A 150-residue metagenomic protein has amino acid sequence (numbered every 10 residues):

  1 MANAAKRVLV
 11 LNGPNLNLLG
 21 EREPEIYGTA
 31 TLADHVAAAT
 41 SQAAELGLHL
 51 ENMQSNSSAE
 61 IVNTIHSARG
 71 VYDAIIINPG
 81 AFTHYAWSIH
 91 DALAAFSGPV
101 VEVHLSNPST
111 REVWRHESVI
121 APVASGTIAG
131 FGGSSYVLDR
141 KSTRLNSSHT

Functional and structural regions predicted by a protein language model:
A4-V8: Extreme N-terminal starter segment of soluble prokaryotic enzymes
L19-D34: Glycine- and acidic-residue-enriched helix-capping/strand-helix junction motifs
H49-A59: Short beta->alpha junction loops
E60-T64: Short acidic active-site motifs
A68-I75: Short acidic/histidine-rich motifs immediately flanking catalytic phosphotransfer sites in two-component signaling
F82-L138, S142: Flexible, gly/pro- and Lys/Arg-enriched active-site loops
K141, L145-T150: Single conserved hydrophobic/aromatic residue that forms the stacking wall/gate of nucleotide- or nucleobase-binding
